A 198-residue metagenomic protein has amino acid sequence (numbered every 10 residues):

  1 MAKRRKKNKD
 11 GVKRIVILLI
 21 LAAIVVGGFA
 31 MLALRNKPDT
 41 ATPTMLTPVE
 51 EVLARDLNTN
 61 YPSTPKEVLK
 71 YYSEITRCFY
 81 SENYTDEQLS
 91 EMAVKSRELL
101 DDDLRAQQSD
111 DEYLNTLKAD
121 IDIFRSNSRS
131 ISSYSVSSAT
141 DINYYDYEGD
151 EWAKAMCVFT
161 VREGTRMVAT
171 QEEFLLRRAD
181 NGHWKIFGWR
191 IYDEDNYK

Functional and structural regions predicted by a protein language model:
M1-E50: Amphipathic, hydrophobic N-terminal targeting peptides for secretion and organelle import
V26-M31, V52, A106-Y113, S128-Y134 (+1 more regions): Short low-complexity stretches enriched in small and charged residues
P38-T44, R166-K198: Short beta-strand edge/turn micro-motifs at domain boundaries
P48-S126: Core segments of small alpha/beta cavity-forming domains
V68, A153, T170-E172: Hydrophobic core residues within well-ordered beta-strands of beta-rich domains
E82, E163-G164: A generic structural signal for short coil/turn motifs at secondary-structure boundaries
Y113, S138-T140, E148, C157-V161 (+3 more regions): A mature extracytoplasmic/lumenal domain signature
L117-E163: Surface-exposed, charged secondary-structure patches
